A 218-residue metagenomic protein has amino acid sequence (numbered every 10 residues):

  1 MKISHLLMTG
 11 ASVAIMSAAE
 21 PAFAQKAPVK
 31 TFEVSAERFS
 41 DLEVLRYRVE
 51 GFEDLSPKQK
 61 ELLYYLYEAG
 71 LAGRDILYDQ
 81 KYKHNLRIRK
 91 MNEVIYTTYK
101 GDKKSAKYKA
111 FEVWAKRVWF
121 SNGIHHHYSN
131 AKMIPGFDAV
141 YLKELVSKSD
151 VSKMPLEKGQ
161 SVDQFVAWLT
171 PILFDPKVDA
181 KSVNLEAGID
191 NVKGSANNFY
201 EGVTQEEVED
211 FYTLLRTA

Functional and structural regions predicted by a protein language model:
M1-A24: Gram-negative bacterial Sec-dependent N-terminal signal peptides
K26-A218: N-terminal helix-rich structural modules
